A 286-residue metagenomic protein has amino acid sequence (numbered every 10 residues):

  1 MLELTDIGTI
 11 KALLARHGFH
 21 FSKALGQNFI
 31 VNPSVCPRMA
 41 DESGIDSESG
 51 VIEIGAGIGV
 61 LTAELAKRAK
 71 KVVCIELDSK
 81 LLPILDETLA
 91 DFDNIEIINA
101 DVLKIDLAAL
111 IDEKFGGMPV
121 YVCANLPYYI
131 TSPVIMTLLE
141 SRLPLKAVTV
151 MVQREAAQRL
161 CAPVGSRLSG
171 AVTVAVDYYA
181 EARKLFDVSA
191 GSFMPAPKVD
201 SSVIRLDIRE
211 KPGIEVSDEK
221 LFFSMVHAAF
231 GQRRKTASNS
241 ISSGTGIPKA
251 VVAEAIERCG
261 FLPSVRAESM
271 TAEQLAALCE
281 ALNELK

Functional and structural regions predicted by a protein language model:
M1-H227, E268, A277-E280, E284: Catalytic cores of RNA-modifying enzymes
A12, N239, E254: Surface-exposed charge patches
F19-L25, G246-R258, P263-A267: Short, surface-exposed acidic
S202, L206-I208, I214-V251, C259-L262 (+1 more regions): An accessory alpha-helical subdomain
E254-A255, G260-K286: C-terminal active-site/capping subdomain that shapes the small-molecule cofactor and substrate pocket of enzyme
